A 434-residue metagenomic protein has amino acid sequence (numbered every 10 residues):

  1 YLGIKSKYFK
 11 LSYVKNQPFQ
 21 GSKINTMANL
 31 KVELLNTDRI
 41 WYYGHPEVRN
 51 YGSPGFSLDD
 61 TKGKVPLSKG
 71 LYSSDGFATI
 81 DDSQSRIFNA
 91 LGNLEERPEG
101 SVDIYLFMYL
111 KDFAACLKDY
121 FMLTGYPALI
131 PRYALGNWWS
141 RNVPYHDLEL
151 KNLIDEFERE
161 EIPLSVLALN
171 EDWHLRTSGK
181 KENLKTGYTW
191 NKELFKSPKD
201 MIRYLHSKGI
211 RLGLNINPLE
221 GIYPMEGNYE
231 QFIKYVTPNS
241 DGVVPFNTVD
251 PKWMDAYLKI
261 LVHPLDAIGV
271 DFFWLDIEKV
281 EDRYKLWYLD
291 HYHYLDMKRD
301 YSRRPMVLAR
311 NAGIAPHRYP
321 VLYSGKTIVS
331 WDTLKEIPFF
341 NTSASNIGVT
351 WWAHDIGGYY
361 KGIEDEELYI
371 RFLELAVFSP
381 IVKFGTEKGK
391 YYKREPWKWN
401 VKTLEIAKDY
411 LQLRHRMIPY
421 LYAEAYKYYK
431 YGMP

Functional and structural regions predicted by a protein language model:
Y1-A134, S140-N142, D147-E149, I154-R159: Catalytic and substrate-binding clefts that recognize carbohydrates or anionic sugar/phosphate headgroups
V32, N36-T37, W41-S53, G209-L212 (+4 more regions): Membrane-embedded transmembrane-helix bundle of lipid-linked glycan/lipid transferases
G70, F157, L205, D276 (+4 more regions): Conserved, mostly hydrophobic/aromatic
L71-Y72, A78-D81, L135-W138, S165-L169 (+5 more regions): Structural recognition of the beta-strand scaffold that forms the well-ordered cores of secreted hydrolase catalytic
C116, E149, L153, M201 (+6 more regions): Alpha-helical packing segments of well-folded alpha/beta enzyme cores
P131-D282, H317: Aromatic-lined carbohydrate-binding/catalytic grooves of carbohydrate-active enzymes
E156, E161, Y204-G209, W352 (+1 more regions): Carbohydrate-binding surfaces of carbohydrate-active enzymes
G227-I260, D266, R283, Y294-K398 (+1 more regions): Glycan-recognition surfaces
